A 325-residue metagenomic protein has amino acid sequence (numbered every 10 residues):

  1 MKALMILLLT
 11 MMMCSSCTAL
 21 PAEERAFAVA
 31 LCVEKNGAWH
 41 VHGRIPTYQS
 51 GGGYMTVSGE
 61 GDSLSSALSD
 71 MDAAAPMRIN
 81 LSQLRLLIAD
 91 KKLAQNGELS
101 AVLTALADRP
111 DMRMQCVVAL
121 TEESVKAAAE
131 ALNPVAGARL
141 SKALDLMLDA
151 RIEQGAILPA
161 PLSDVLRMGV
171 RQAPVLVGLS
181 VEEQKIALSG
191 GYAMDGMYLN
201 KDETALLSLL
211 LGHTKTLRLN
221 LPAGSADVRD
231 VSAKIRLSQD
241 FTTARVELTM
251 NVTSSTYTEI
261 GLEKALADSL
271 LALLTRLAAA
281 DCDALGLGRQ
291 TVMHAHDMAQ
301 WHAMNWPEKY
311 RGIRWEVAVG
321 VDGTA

Functional and structural regions predicted by a protein language model:
K2-A325: Membrane-proximal alpha-helical signals and transmembrane carboxylates
